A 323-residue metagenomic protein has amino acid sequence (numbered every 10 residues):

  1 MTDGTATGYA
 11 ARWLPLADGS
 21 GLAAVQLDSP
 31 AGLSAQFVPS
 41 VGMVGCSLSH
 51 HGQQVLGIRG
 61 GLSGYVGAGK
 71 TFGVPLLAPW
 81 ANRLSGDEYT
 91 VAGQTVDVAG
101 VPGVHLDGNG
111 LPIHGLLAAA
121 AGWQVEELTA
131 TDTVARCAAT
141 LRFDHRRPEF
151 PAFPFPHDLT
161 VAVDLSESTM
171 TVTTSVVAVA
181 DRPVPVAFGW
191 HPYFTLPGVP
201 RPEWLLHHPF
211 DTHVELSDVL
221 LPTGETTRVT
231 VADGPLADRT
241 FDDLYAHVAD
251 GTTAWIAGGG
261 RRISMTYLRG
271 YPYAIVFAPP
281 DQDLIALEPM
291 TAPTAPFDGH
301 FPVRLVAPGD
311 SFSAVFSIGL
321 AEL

Functional and structural regions predicted by a protein language model:
M1-V104, G251-R269, D310-A321: Beta-strand-rich N-terminal accessory domains
T2-A11, P183-P185, P192-L268: Active-site/ligand-binding surface loops and adjacent short beta/alpha elements that line catalytic pockets across
D3-G19, V101-S166: Extended, loop-rich substrate-binding clefts of extracytoplasmic carbohydrate-active enzymes
L27, S34-A35, P39, L48 (+3 more regions): Acidic, contiguous internal or C-terminal segments within carbohydrate-active enzymes that form a structured patch used
L33, G108-L128, E203-L205, V231-P302 (+1 more regions): Acidic/His-leaning functional-site neighborhoods
S85-G86, E149, P302: Short, conserved secondary-structure segments in the cores of folded domains
T90-Q94, E127-C137, D164-T169, G198-P202 (+1 more regions): A short, structured loop/turn motif at beta-sheet edges
A162-T173, P302-V315: Acidic/histidine-enriched ion/cofactor-binding microenvironments in catalytic or ligand-binding pockets
